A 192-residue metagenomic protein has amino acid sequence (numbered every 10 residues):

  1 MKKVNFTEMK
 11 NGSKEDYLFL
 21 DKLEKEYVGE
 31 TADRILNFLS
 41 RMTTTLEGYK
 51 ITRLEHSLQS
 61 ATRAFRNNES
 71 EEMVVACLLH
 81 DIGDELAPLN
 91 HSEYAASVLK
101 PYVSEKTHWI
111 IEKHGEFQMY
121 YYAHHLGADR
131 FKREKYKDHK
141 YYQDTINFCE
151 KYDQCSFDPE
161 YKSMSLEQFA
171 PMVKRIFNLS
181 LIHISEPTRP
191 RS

Functional and structural regions predicted by a protein language model:
M1-A87: Acidic/His-rich, divalent-metal-binding segments that scaffold phosphate/diphosphate chemistry
K2-R34, T43, Y122-S180: Long, charged alpha-helical interface segments
V4, T44-E47, V98, V103 (+2 more regions): Broad hydrophobic/π-residue packing in well-ordered secondary structure
I35, I51, I82, I110-I111 (+3 more regions): Weak global preference for isoleucine
E55, A61-F157: Divalent metal-dependent catalytic cores for phosphoryl transfer on phosphate-bearing substrates
I182-S192: Single conserved hydrophobic/aromatic residue that forms the stacking wall/gate of nucleotide- or nucleobase-binding
